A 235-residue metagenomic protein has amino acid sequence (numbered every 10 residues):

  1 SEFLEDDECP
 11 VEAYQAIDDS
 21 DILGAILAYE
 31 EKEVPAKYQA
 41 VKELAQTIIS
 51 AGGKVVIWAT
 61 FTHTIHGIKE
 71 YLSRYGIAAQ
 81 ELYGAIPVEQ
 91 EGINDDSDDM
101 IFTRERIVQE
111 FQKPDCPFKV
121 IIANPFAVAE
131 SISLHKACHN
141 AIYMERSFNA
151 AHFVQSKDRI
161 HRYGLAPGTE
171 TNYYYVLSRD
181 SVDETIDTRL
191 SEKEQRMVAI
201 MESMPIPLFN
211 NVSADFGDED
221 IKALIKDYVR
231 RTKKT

Functional and structural regions predicted by a protein language model:
S1-V128, I132, I206-T235: Conserved Helicase C-terminal RecA-like lobe
K69-E70, S133-K136, V154-Q155, D187-T188: Short amphipathic alpha-helical segments
Y83-A85, M144-S147: Short beta->alpha connector loops at strand-helix junctions that form conserved, small/polar/Pro-enriched
I121, N140-A141, I160: Short, well-ordered beta-strand core segments
V128, S147-F148: Flexible glycine-rich beta->alpha loop in the catalytic core of nucleotide-sugar glycosyltransferases
I132-R146, T171-Y175: A short beta-strand element within the Helicase C-terminal
F148-K157, H161-T235: A conserved SF2-helicase RecA2
